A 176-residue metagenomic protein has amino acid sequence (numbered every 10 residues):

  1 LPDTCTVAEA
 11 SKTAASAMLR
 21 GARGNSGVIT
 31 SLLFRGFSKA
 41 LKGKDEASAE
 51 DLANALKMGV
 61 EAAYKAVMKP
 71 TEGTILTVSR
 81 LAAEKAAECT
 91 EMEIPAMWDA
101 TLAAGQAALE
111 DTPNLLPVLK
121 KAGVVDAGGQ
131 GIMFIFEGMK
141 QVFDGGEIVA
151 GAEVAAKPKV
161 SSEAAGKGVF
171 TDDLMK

Functional and structural regions predicted by a protein language model:
L1-K176: N-terminal loops that bind phosphate or other acidic moieties and the adjacent beta-alpha structural core
